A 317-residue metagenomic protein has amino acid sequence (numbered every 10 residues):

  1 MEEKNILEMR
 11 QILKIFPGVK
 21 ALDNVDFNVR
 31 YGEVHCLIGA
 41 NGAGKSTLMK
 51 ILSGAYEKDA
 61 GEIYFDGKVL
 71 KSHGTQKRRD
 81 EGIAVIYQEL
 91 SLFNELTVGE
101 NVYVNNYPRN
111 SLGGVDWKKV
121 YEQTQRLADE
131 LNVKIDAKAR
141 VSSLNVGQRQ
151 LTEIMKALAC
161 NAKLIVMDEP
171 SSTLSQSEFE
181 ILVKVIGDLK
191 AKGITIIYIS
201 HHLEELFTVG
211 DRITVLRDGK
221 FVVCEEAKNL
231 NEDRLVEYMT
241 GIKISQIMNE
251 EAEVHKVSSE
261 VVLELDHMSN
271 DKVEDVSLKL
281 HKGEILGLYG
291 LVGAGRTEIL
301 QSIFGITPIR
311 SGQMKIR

Functional and structural regions predicted by a protein language model:
E2-R317: Glycine-rich phosphate-binding loops of nucleotide-dependent enzymes
